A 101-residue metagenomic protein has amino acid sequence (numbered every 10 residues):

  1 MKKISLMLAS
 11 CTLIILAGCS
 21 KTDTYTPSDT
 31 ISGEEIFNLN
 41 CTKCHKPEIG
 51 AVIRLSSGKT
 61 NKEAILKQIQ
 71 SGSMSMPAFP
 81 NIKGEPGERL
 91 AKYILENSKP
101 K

Functional and structural regions predicted by a protein language model:
M1-S20: Sec-dependent bacterial lipoprotein signal peptides
I14-I15, N38, P77: Charged, amphipathic alpha-helical interaction segments
G18-I36: Electrostatic cytochrome c docking/interface patches
T22, P47-E48: Cys/His-rich metal-chelating microdomains
G33, N38-P47, L90: The canonical Cys-X-X-Cys-His
G50-K101: Extracytoplasmic electron-transfer domains, predominantly the class I c-type cytochrome c fold
